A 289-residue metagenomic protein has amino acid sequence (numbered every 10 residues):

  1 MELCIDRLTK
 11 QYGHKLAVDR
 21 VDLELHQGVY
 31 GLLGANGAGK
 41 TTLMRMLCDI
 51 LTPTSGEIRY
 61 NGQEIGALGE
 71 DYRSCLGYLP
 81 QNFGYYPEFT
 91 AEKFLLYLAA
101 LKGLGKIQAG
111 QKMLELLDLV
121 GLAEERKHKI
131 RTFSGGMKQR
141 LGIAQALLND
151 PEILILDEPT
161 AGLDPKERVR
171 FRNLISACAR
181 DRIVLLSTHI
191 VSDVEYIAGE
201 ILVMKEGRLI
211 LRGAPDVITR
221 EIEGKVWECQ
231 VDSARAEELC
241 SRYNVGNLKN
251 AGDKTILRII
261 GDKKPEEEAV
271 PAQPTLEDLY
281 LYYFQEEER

Functional and structural regions predicted by a protein language model:
C48: Helix-to-loop junction immediately C-terminal to a conserved catalytic motif
G56-A67, D71-Y72: Conserved ABC transporter NBD signature motif
L96, A100, I107-E125: Conserved ABC ATPase "signature" region
K129-F133: Conserved ABC ATPase signature
L154-E158: Catalytic Walker B motif of ABC-type/P-loop ATPase nucleotide-binding domains
F171-I259: ABC transporter nucleotide-binding domain
